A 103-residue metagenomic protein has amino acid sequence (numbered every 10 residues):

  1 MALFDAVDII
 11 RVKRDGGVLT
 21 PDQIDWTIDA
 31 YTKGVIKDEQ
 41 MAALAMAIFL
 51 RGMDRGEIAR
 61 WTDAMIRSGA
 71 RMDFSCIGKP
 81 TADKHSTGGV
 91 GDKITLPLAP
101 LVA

Functional and structural regions predicted by a protein language model:
M1-G91, A103: Acidic, glycine/proline-rich low-complexity segments that act as flexible tails and inter-domain linkers
T95-A103: Proline/glycine-anchored alpha-helix kink/cap motifs
